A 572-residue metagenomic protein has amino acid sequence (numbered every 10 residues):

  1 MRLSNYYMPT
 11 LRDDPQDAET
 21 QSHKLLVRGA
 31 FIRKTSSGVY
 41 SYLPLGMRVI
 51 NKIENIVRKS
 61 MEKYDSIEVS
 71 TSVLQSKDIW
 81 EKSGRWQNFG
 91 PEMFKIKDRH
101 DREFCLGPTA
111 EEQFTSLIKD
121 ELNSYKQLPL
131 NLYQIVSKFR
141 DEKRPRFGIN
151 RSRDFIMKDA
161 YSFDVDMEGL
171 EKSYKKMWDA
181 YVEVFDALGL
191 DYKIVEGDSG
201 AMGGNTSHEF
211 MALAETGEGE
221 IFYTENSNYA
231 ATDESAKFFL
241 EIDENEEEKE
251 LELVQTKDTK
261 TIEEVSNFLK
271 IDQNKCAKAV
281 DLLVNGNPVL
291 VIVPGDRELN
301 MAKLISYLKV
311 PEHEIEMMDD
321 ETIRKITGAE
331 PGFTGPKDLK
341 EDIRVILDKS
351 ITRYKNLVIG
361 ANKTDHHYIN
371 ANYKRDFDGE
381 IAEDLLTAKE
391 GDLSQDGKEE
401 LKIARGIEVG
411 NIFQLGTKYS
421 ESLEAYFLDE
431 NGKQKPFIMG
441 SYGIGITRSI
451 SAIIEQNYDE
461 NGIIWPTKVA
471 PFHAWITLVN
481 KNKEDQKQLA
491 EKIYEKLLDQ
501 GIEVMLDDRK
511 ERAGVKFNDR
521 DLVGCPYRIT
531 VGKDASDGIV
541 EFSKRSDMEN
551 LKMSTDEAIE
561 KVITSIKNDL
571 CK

Functional and structural regions predicted by a protein language model:
M1-R99, Y161-G200, D296-R297: TRNA-binding/sensing appendages of the translation machinery
Q75-I79, T322-I323, D508-V515: Short acidic loop-to-helix transition motifs that present clustered carboxylates
Q87-F104, A212-N226: Acidic, His- and aromatic-enriched active-site or binding-groove loops in soluble protein domains that engage sugars
E111-S116, R144-A160, E168-Y442, I446: Extended, low-hydrophobicity, polar/charged segments
V265, G440-V469, H473: C-terminal, non-catalytic macromolecule-binding modules
G462-K516: Generic long, charged, amphipathic alpha-helical segments
Y494-A558: C-terminal structured "cap/appendage" subdomains that terminate the fold
